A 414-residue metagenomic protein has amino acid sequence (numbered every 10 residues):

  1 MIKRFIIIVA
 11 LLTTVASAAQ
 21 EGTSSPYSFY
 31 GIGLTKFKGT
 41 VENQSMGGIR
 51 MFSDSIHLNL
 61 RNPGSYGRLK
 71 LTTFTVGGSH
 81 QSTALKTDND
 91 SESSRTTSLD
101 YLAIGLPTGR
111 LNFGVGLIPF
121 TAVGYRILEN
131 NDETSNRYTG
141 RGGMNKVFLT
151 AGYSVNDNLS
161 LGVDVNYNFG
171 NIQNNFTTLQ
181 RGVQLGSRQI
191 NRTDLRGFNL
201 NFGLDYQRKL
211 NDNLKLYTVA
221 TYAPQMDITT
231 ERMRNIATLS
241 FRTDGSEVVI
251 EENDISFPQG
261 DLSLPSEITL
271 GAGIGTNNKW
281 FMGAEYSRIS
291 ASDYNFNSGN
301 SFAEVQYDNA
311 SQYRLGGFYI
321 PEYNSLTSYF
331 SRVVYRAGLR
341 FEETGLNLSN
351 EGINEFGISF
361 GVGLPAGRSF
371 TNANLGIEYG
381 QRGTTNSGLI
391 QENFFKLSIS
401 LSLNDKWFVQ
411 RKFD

Functional and structural regions predicted by a protein language model:
M1-F5, R208: Positively charged n-region of N-terminal signal peptides that target proteins for export
I7-V9: Sec-dependent N-terminal signal peptides
T13-A16: N-terminal signal peptide c-region/cleavage motif recognized by signal peptidases
Q20-D414: Subset of outer-membrane beta-barrel
